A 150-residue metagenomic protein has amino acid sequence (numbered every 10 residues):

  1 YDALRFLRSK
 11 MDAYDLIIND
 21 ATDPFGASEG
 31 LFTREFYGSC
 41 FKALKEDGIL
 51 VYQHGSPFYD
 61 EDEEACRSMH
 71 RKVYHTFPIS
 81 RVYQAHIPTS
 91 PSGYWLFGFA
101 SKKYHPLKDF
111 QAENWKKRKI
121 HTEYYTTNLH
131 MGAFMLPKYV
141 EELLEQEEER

Functional and structural regions predicted by a protein language model:
Y1-A3: Conserved acidic residues
R5-I18: A short acidic, Gly/Pro-enriched loop at the edge of an enzyme's catalytic core that lines a small-molecule cofactor
P24-F32: Glycine/threonine-rich flexible loop motifs
S28, H54-H70: Conserved class I S-adenosyl-L-methionine
F32-E46, Y74: A short glycine-rich, Lys/Arg-flanked "PGG" loop and its adjoining helix->strand segment in the class I
Y37-G38, E63-Q84, G98: Conserved Class I S-adenosyl-L-methionine
D47-H54: Conserved beta-strand signature within the Rossmann-like core of class I S-adenosyl-L-methionine
S92-R150: SAM/dcSAM-binding transferase cores
